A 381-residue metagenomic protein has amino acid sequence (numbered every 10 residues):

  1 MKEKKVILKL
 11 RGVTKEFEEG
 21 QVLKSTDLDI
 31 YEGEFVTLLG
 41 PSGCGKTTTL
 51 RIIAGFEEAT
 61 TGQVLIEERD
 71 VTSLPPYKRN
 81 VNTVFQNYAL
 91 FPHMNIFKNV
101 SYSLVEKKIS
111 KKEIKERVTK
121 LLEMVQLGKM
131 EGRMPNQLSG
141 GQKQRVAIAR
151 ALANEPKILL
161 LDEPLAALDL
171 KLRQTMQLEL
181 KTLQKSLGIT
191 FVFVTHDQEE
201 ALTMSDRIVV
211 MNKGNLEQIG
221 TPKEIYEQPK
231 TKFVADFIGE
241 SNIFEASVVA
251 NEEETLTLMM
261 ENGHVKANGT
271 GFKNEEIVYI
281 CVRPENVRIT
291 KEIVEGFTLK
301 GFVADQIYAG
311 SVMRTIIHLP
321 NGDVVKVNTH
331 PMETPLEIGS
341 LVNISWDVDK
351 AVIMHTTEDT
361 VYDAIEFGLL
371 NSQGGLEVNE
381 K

Functional and structural regions predicted by a protein language model:
L8, L23-S25: Conserved structural motif at the start of ABC-family nucleotide-binding domains
K9, D29, L65, N343-S345: ABC ATPase nucleotide-binding domain
T26-T37, F91: Pre-Walker A (P-loop) beta-loop-beta motif of ABC nucleotide-binding domains
F35, L74-Q86, L90-F233: ABC ATPase nucleotide-binding domains
L39-P41: The feature captures the beta-strand-to-loop junction immediately N-terminal to the Walker
A54: Helix-to-loop junction immediately C-terminal to a conserved catalytic motif
G62-D70: Conserved ABC transporter NBD signature motif
S241, N251-K381: Non-catalytic connector elements of ABC transporters
